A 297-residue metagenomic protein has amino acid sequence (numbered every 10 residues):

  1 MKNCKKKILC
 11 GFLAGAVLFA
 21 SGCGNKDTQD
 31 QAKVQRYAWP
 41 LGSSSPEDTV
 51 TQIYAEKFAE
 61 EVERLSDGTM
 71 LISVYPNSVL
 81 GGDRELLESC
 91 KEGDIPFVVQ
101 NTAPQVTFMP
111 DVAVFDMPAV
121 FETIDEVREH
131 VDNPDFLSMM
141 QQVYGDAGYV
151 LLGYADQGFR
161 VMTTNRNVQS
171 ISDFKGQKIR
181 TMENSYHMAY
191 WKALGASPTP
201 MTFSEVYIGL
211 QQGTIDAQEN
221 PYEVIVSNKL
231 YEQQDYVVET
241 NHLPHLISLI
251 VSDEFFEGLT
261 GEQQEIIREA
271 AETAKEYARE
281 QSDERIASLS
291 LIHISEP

Functional and structural regions predicted by a protein language model:
M1-L9: Bacterial N-terminal signal peptides that target proteins for export
L9-G11, E296: Intrinsically disordered and other compositionally biased segments
G11-F12, F136: Generic detector of short alpha-helix boundary/capping microenvironments and adjacent low-complexity segments
G15-A16: Repetitive helical segments and hydrophobic/amphipathic motifs
F19-G22: C-terminal motif of bacterial Sec signal peptides marking the signal peptidase cleavage site
G24-E126, D135, Q142-S295: N-terminal secretory/targeting leader peptides
E129: Short beta-strand-centered segments that line the small-molecule binding cleft or hinge of alpha/beta clamshell
